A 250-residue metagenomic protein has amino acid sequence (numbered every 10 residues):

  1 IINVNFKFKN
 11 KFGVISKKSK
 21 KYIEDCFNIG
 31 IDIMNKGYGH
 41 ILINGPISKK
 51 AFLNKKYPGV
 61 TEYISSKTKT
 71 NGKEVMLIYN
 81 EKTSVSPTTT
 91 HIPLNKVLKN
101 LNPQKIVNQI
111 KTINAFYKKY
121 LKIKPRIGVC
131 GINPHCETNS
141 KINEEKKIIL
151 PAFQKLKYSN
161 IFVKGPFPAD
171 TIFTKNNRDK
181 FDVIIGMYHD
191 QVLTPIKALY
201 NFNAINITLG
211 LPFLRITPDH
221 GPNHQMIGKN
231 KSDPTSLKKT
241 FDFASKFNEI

Functional and structural regions predicted by a protein language model:
I1-I250: Anion-binding alpha/beta catalytic cores of soluble intermediary-metabolism enzymes, centered on
